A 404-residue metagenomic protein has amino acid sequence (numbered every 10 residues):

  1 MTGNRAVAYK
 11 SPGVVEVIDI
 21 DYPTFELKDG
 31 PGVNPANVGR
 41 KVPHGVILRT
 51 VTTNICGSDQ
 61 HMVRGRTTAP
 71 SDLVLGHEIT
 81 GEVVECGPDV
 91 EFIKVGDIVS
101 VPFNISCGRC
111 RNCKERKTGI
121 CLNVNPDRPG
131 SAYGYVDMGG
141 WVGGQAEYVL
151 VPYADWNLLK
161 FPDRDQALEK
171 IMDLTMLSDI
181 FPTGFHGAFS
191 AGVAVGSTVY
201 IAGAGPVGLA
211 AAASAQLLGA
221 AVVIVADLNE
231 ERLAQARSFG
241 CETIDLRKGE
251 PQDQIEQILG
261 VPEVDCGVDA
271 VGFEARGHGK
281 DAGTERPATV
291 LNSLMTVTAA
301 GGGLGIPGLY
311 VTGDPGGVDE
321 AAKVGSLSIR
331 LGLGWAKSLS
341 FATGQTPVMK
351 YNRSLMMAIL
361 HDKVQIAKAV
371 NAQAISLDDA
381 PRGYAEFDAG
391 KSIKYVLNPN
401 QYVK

Functional and structural regions predicted by a protein language model:
M1-T2, A6, G39, D281 (+1 more regions): C-terminal hydrophobic helical "lid"/dimerization subdomain of Rossmann-like NAD(P)H-dependent oxidoreductases
R5, E16, D21, R49 (+1 more regions): Residues located in well-ordered beta-strands
E26-N54, V63-K114, G119, W141-V142 (+1 more regions): Glycine-rich beta-strand-centered segment in the early N-terminal region that forms part of a ligand/cofactor-binding
Q60, G65, K114-Y133, D137-M138: Iron-sulfur (Fe-S) cluster-binding segments and ferredoxin-like electron-carrier domains, especially [2Fe-2S]
E147, K160, D165-G249, V268: Mid-domain Rossmann-like dinucleotide-binding core that forms the NAD(H)/NADP(H) cofactor-binding site
A191-G192, A234-L339, P381, V403-K404: Glycine-rich cofactor phosphate-binding loops and adjacent beta1-alpha1 units of small-molecule cofactor enzyme domains
